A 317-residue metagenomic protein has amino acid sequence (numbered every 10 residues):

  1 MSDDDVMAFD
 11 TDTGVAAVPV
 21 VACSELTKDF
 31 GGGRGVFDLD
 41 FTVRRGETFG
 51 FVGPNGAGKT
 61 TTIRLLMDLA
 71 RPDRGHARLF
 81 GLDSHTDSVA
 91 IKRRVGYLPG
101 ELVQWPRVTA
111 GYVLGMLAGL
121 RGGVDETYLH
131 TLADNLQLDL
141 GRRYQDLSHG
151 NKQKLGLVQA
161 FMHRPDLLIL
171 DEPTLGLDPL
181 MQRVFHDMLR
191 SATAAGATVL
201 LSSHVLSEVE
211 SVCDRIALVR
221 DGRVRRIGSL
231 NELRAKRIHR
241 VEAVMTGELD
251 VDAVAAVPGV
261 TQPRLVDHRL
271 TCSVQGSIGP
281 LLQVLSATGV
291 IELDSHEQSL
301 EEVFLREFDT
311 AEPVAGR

Functional and structural regions predicted by a protein language model:
M1-T27, T310-R317: ABC-family P-loop ATPase nucleotide-binding domain
V18-C23, K28-R220, R226: ABC transporter nucleotide-binding domains
R45, A110, L230, E297-L300: Structural motif detector for alpha-helix initiation sites
G46, A70-P72, A235, V257 (+1 more regions): Hydrophobic/basic alpha-helical segments enriched in Actinobacteria
T86, V124, S207, R225 (+3 more regions): Short alpha-helical
V113, Y128, L132, S229 (+3 more regions): Hydrophobic alpha-helical segments typical of transmembrane helices and their membrane-interface/capping positions
F185-S273: ABC transporter nucleotide-binding domain
H239-A311, R317: Short, charged/small-residue-rich alpha-helical element at the C-terminal edge of ABC transporter nucleotide-binding
